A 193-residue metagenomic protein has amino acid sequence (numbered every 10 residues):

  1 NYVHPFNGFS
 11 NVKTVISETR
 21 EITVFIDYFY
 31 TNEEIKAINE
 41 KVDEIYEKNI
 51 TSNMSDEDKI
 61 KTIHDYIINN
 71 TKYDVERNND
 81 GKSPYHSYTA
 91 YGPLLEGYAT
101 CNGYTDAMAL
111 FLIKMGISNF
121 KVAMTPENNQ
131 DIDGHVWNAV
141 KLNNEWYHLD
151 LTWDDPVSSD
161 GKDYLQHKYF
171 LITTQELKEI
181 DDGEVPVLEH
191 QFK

Functional and structural regions predicted by a protein language model:
N1-E44: Linear, non-domain "peripheral" regions
Y28-P93: Secondary-structure boundary elements
N53, Y98, N102: Short acidic-aromatic active-site loops that bind/stabilize oxyanions
S83, S87-Y91, Y98, N119-D131: Catalytic cysteine-centered active-site loop
T89-Y91, E96-Y98, E145-L151: Short, well-ordered strand-loop elements centered on a beta-strand within folded domains, enriched for acidic residues
G103-L177: Hydrophobic/aromatic-rich core segments of domains that either
L171-K193: Leloir-type glycosyltransferase catalytic cores
